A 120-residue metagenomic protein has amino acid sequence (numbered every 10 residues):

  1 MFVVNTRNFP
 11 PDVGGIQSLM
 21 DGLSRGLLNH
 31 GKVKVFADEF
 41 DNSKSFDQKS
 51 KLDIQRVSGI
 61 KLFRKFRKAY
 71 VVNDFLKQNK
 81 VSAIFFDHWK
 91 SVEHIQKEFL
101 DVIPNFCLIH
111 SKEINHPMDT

Functional and structural regions predicted by a protein language model:
M1-V3: Extreme N-terminal starter segment of soluble prokaryotic enzymes
N5-T6, I109: Alpha/beta-hydrolase
T6-V13, M20-R64: N-terminal strand-loop element at the rim of the active site of nucleotide-sugar-dependent glycosyltransferases
F63, V92-E93, I114: Short glycine-rich, flexible loops that bind phosphorylated cofactors or substrates
A69-K80: Short, well-structured alpha-helical segments in soluble
A83-F85, E98-N115: Active-site proximal beta-strand in glycosyltransferases
F86-V92: Short His-centered aromatic/hydrophobic patch
P117-T120: Membrane-proximal helix-turn-helix segments that form the acceptor-binding/catalytic region of lipid-linked
